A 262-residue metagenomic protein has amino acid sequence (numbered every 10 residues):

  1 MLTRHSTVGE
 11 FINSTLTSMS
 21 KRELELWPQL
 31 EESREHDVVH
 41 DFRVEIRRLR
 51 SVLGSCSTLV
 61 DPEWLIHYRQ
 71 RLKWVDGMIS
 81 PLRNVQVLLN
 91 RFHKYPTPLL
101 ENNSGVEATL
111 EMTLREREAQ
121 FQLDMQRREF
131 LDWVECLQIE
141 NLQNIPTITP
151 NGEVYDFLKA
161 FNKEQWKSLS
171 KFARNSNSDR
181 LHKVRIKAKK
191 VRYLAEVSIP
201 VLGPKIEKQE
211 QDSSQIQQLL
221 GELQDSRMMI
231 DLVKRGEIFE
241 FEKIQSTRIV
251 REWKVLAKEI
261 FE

Functional and structural regions predicted by a protein language model:
M1-E262: Function-determining surface determinants
